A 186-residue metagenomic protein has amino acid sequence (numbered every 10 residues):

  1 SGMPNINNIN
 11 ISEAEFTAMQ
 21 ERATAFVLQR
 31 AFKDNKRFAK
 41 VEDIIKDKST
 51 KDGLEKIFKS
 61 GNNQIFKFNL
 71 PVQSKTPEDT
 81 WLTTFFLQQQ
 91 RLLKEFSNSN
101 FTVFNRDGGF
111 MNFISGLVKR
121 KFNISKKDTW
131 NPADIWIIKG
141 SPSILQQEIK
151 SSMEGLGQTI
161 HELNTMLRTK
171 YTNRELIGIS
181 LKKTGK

Functional and structural regions predicted by a protein language model:
G2-K186: Short, positively charged
